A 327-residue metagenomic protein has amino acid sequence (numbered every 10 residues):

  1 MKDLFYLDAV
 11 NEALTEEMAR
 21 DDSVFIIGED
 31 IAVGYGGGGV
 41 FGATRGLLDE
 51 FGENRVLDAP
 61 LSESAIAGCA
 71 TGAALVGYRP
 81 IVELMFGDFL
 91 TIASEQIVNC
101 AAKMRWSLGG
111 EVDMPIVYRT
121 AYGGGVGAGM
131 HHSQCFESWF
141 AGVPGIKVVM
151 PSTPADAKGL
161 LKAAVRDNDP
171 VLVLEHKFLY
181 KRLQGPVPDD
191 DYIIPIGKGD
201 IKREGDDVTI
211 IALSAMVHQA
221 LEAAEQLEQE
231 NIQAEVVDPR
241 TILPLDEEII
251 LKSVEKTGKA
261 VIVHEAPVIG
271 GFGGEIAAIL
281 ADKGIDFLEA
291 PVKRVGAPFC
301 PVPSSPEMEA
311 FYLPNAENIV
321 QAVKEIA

Functional and structural regions predicted by a protein language model:
M1-L174, A310: Thiamine diphosphate
Y35-E50, V112-V117, G125, K177-A327: Thiamine diphosphate
